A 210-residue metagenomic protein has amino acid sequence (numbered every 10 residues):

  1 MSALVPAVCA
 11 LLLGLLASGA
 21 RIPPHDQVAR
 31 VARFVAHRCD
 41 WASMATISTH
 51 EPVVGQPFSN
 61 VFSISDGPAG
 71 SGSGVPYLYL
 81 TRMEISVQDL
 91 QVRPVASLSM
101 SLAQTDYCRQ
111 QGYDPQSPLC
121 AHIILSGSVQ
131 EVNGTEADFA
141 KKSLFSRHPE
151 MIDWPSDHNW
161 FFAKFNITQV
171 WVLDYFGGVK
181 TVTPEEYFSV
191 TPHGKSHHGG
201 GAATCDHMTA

Functional and structural regions predicted by a protein language model:
S2-A210: Binding-site signature for planar aromatic cofactors or substrates
